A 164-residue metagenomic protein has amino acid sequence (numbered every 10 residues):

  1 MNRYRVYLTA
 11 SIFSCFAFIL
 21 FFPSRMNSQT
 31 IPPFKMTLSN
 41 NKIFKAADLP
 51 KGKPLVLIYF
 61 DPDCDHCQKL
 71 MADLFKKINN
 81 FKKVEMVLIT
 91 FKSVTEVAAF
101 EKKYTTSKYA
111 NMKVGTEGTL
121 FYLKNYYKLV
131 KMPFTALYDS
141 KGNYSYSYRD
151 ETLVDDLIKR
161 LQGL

Functional and structural regions predicted by a protein language model:
M1-T30, L164: Bacterial Sec-dependent N-terminal signal peptides
F21-A47: N-terminal "domain-start" segment that seeds a small globular fold
T30, K53, V130-M132: Short, small/polar residue-rich loop motifs at catalytic or cofactor-binding pockets
A47-Q68, L74: Short active-site neighborhood of thiol/selenol oxidoreductases, capturing the structured segment around
Q68-T106, F121-L123: Structural microenvironment flanking redox-active thiols in thiol-disulfide oxidoreductases
Y104-M132, A136: Short, internal strand/loop/helix patches that form the active-site neighborhood or redox-interaction surface
D139-L164: Thiol-/selenol-based redox modules, centered on thioredoxin-like and closely related oxidoreductase domains
